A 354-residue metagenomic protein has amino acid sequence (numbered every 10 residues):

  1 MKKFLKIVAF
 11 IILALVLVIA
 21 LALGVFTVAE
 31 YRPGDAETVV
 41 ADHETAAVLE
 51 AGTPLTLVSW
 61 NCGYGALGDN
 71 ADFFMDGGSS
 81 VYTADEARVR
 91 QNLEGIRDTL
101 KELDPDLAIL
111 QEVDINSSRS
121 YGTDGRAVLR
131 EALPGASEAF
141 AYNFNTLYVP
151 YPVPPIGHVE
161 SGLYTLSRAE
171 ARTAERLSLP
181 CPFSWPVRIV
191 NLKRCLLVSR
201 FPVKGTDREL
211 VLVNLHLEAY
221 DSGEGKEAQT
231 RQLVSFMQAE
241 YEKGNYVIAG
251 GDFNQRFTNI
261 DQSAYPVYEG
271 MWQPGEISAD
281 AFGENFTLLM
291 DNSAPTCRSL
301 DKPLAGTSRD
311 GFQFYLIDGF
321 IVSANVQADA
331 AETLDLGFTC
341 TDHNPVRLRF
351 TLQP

Functional and structural regions predicted by a protein language model:
K2-G135, F140-Y151, P155-E160, P354: N-terminal, active-site-proximal structural segment of metallo-dependent hydrolase catalytic domains
L5-I11, A20-A46, R200, M237-I248 (+1 more regions): Metal-dependent phosphoester-hydrolase catalytic domains
A47-L57, A66-D69, V159, L163-T173 (+3 more regions): Beta-strand-turn-beta hairpins that frame and shape the catalytic cleft of phosphate-ester-processing enzymes
T56-C62, N92-G122, L166, S199 (+4 more regions): Active-site beta-strand/loop signature of hydrolases that rely on acidic residues for catalysis
G68-F73, G122-T123, P150-P154, R176-S178 (+4 more regions): Short aromatic-enriched loop/helix-cap "lid" or pocket-rim segments at secondary-structure transitions that line
S79-D85, V113-I115, P180-R188, L215-E224: Surface-exposed cleft-lining segments at the edges of enzyme active sites
E86-L93, K226, T230, D310: A conditional alpha-helix N-cap/helix-loop micro-motif detector
S137-N145, A174-P180, A330-D335: Conserved S-adenosyl-L-methionine
